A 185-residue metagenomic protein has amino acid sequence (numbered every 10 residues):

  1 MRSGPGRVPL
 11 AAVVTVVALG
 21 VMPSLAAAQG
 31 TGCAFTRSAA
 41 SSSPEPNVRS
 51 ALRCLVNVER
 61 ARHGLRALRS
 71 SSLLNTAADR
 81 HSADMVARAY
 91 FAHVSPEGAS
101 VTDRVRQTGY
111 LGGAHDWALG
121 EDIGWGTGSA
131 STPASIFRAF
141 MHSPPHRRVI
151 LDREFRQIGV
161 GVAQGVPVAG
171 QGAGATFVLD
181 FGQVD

Functional and structural regions predicted by a protein language model:
M1-A12: Bacterial N-terminal signal peptides that target proteins for export
A11-V21: Bacterial N-terminal signal peptides
G20, A87, M141-H142: Residues at helix-coil transition
A27-Q29, T176: Boundary of Sec targeting at the N-terminus
Q29-T108, R153-G159, A163: Short, well-ordered surface patches within globular domains
V101-D185: A well-ordered secondary-structure block
